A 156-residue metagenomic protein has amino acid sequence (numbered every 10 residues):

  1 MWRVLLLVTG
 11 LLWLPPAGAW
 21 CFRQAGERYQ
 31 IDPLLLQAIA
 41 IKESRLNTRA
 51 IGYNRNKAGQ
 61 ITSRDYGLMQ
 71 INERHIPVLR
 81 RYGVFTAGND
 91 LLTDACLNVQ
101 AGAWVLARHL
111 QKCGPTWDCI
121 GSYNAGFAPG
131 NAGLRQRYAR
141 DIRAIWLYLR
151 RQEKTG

Functional and structural regions predicted by a protein language model:
M1-V8: Sec-dependent signal peptide recognition, specifically the positively charged N-region followed immediately by
L14-P16: N-terminal signal peptide c-region/cleavage motif recognized by signal peptidases
G18-G156: Catalytic glycan-binding domains that act on GlcNAc-containing polysaccharides
